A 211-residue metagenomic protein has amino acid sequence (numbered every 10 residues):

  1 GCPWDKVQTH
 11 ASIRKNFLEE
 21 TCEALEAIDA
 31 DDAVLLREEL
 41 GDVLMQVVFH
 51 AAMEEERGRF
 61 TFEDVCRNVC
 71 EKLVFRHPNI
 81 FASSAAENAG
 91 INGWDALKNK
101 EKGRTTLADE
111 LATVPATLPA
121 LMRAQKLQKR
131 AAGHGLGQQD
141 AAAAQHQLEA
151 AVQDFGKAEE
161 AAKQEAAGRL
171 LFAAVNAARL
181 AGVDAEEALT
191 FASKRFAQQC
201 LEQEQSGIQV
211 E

Functional and structural regions predicted by a protein language model:
G1-E39, M45-E211: Flexible "arm" and connector segments at domain edges
